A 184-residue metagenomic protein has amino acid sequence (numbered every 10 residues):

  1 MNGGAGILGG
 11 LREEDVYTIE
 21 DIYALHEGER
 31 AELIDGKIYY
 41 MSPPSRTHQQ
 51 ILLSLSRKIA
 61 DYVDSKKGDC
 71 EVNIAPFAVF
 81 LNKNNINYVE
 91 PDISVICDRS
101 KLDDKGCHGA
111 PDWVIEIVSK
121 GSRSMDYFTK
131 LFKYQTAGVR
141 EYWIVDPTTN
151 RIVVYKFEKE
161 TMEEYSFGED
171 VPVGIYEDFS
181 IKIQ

Functional and structural regions predicted by a protein language model:
N2-E13, D21-A24, G28, L53 (+3 more regions): C-terminal interaction segment
I34-D35, C97: A cytosolic small-molecule/anion-sensing beta-strand core signal
D35-K37, Y176: Short, solvent-exposed coil/turn segments at beta-strand boundaries
K37-I38, P44, H48-L52, S56: Nuclease catalytic cores
Y39-Y40, F80: Nucleotide phosphate-binding site architecture
M41-H48, E116-S122: Short histidine-centered catalytic/ligand-binding loop motif
